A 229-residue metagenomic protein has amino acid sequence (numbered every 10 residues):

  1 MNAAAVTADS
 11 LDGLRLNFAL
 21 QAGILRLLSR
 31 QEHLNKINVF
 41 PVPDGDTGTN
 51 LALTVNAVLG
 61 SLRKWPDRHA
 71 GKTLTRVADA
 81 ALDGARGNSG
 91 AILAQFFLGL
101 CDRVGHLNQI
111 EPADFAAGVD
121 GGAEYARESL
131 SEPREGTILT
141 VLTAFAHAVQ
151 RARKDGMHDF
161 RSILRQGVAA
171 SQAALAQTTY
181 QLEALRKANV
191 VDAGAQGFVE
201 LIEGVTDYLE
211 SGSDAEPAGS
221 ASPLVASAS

Functional and structural regions predicted by a protein language model:
M1-S229: N-terminal loops that bind phosphate or other acidic moieties and the adjacent beta-alpha structural core
